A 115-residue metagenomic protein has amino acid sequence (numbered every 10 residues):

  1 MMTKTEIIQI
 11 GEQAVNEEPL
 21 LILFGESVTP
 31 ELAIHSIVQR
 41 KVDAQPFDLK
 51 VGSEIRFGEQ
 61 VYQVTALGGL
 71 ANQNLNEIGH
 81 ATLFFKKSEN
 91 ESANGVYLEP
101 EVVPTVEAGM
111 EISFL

Functional and structural regions predicted by a protein language model:
M1-S36, M110-E111: N-terminal disorder-to-order initiation segments that are Gly/Lys/Arg-biased and fold into the first beta/loop/alpha
F24, S88-L115: Helix-rich interaction surfaces within compact, conserved domain-sized segments that mediate assembly or partner
L32-A44, S88-L98: Short, structured beta-strand/loop micro-motifs enriched in basic residues and often containing a Trp
Q45, V51, E101-V102: Short, conserved secondary-structure segments in the cores of folded domains
F47-L49, R56, V106: Short, well-ordered loop/turn sites that connect or cap secondary structure elements
V51-G58, E111-L115: Short conserved beta-strand and strand-loop elements enriched in small hydrophobics with frequent Asp/Gly
Q60-V61, L67-Q73: Short, conserved beta-turn/loop elements at beta-strand boundaries and strand-helix junctions
A71-T82: Short, solvent-exposed secondary-structure boundary/capping segments
